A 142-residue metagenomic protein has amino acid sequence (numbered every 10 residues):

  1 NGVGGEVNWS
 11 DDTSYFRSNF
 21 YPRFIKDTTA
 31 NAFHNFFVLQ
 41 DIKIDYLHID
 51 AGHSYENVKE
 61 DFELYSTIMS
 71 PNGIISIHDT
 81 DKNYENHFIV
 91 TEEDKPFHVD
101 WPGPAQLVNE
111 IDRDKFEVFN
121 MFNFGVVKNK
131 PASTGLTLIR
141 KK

Functional and structural regions predicted by a protein language model:
N1-K142: S-adenosylmethionine/decaboxylated-SAM
